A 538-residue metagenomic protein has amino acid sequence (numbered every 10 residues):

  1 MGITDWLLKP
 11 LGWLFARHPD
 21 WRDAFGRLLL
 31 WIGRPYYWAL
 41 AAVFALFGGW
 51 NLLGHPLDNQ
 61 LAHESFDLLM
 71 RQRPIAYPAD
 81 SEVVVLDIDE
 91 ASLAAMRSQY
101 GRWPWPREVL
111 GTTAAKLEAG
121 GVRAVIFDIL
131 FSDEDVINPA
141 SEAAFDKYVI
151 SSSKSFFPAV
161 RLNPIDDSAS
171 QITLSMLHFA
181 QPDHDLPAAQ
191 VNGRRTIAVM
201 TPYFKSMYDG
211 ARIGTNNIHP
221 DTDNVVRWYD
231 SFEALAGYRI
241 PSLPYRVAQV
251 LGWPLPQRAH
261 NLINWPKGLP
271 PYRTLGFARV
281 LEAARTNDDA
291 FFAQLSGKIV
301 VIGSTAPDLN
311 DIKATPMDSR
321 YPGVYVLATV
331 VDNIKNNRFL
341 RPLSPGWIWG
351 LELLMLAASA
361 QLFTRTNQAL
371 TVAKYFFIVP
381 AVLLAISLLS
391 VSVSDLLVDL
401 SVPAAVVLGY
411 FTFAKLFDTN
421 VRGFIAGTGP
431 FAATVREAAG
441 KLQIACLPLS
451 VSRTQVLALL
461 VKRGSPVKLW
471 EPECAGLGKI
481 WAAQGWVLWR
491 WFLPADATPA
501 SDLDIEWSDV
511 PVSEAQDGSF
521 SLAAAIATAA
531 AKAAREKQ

Functional and structural regions predicted by a protein language model:
I3-P256, L295-T371, S519: Non-transmembrane functional regions of envelope-associated proteins
G49-L69, P266-N287: Short coil-to-helix leader/linker segments, especially the first N-terminal amphipathic alpha-helix with its helix
Y375-R422: Membrane-embedded alpha-helical segments, specifically the hydrophobic cores of selected transmembrane helices
L416-Q455: Membrane-proximal helical linkers
Q455-K462, V487-F492: Short beta-strand->loop micro-motif that forms the acidic, two-metal-ion catalytic signature in nucleotide-processing
P466-P472, T498-A500: Short, conserved charged micro-motifs
L469-W481: Short amphipathic alpha-helices in soluble, non-transmembrane regions that often serve as interface/regulatory elements
K479-Q538: Cytosol-/stroma-facing membrane-proximal "stalk/adaptor" domains immediately downstream of transmembrane anchors
